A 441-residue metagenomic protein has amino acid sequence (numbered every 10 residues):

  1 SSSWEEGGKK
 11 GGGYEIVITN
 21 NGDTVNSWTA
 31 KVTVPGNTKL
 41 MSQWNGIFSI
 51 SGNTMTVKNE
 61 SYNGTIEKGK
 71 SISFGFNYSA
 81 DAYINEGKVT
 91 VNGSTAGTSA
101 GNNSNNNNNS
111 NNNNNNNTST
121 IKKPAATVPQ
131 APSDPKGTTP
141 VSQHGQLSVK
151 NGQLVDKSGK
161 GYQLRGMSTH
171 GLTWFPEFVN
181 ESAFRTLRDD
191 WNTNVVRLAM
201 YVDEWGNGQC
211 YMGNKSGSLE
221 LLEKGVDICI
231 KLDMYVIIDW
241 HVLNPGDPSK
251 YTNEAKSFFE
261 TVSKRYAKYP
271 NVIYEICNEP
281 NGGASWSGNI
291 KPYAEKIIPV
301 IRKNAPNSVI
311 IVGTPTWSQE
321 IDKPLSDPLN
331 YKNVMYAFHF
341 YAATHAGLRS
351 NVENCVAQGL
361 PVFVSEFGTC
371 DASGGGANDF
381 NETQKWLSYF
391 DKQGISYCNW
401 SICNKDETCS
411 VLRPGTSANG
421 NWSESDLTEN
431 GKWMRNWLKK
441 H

Functional and structural regions predicted by a protein language model:
S1-K136, V411-H441: Extracellular low-complexity, O-glycosylation-prone Ser/Thr/Pro/Gly-rich "stalks" and linkers flanking catalytic
T29, V195, Y235-I237, N271-I273 (+1 more regions): Residues at or immediately flanking beta-strands
V34, S61, Y78, S168 (+3 more regions): A mature extracytoplasmic/lumenal domain signature
K122-V195, M212, K432, N436: N-terminal carbohydrate-binding accessory modules
G145-S148, G171, P176, T252-I273 (+2 more regions): Extracellular glycoside hydrolase catalytic/binding regions
Y162-A183, V202-S216, A372-G375, N419-E424: Acidic/histidine-rich helix-loop elements that form or flank divalent-metal/phosphate-binding sites at the catalytic
N180-N244, T252-S257, I298-N304, D379-G394: Aromatic-lined substrate-binding rim segments of carbohydrate-active enzymes
